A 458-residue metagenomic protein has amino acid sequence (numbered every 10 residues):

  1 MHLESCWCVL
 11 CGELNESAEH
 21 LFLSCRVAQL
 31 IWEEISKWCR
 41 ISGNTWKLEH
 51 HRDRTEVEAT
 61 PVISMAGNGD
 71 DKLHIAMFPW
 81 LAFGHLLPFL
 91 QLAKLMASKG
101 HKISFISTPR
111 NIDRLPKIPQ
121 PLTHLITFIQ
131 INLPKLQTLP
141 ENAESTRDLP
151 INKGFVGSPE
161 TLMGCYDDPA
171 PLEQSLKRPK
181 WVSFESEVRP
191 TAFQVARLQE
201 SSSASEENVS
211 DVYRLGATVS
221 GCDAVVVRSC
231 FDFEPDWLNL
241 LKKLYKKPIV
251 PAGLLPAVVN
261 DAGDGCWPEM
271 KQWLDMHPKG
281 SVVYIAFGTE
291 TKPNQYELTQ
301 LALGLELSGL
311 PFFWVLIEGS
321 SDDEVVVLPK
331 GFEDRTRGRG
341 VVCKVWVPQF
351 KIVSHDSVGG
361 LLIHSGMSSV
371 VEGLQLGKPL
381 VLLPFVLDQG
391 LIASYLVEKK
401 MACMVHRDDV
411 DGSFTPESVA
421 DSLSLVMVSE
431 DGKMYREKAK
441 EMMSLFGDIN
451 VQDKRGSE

Functional and structural regions predicted by a protein language model:
H2-E56, S64: Family-specific functional microsites
E58-E458: Glycosyltransferase specificity loop/lid
